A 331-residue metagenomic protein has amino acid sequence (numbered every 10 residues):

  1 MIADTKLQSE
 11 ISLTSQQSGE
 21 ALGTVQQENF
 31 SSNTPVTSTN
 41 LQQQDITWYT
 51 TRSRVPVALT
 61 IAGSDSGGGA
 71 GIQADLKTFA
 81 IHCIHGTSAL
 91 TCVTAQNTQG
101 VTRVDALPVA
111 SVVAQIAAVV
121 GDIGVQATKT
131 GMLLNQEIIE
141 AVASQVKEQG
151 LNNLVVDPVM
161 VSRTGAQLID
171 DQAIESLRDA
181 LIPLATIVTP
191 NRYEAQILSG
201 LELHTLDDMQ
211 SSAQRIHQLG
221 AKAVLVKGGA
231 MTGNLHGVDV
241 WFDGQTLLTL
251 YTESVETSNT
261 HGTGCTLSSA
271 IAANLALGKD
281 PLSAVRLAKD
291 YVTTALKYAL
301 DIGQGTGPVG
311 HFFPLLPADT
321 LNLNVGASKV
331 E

Functional and structural regions predicted by a protein language model:
I2-D4, R52-V55, R103-A106, L282-E331: Charged C-terminal helix
I2-T5, E10-I11, E28, D45-T60 (+2 more regions): Conserved N-terminal subdomain of the carbohydrate kinase-like
A3-S53, L323-V330: Intrinsically disordered, low-complexity terminal tails and inter-domain linkers enriched for S/T/G/P/D/E
T47-R54, G71, L235-L250: Acidic-glycine-rich active-site phosphate/pyrophosphate-binding loop
I61-G67, L248-H261: Short pre-catalytic strand/loop immediately N-terminal to key active-site residues, enriched for Gly-Thr
H82-T87, L247, N274-A288: Phosphate-handling active-site elements
D171-L247: Conserved phosphate/ATP/ADP-binding segment of small-molecule kinases
Q196-I197, T257-P281: Short, small-residue alpha-helix embedded
